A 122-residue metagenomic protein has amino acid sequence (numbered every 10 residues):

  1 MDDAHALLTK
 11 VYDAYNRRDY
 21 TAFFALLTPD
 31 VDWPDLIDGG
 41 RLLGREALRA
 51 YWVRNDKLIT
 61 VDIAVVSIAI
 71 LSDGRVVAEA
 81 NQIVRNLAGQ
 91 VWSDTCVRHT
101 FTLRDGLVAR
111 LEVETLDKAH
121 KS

Functional and structural regions predicted by a protein language model:
M1-L26, A119-S122: Short, low-complexity N-terminal intrinsically disordered segments enriched in polar/charged residues
D2, L42-L43: Residues at secondary-structure transition points
D3, R49-S122: A beta-strand edge to alpha-helix "cap/lid" segment located at domain peripheries
V11, F23-L27, V31, G44 (+3 more regions): Hydrophobic pocket/interface hotspot
D13-Y15, T28-D32, T60-V65: Short acidic/polar alpha-helix capping motifs at helix-coil junctions
D19-Y20, F24, G40, S72-G74: Short, flexible segments with low predicted structural confidence
D32-L42, R54-L58, E114: A short gly/proline-enriched turn/hairpin at secondary-structure junctions
